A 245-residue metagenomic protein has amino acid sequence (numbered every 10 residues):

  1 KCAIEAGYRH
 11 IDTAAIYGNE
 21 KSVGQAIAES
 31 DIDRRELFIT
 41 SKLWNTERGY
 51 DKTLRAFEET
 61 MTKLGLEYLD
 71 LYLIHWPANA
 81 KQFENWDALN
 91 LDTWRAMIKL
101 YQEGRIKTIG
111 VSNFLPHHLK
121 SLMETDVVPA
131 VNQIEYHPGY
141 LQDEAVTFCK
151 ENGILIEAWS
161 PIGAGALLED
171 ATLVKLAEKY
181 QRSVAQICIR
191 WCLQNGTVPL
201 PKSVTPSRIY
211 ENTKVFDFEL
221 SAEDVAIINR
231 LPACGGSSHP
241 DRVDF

Functional and structural regions predicted by a protein language model:
K1-A3, G49-L64, L115-L119, Y140-L141: Short, acidic/polar
K1-L37, A96, V243-D244: N-terminal binding-site loop/beta-alpha segment at the start of enzyme catalytic domains that lines or forms
I4-E5, G24-R34, M61-L66, L122-D126 (+1 more regions): Acidic (Asp/Glu)-rich catalytic clusters
I11, L69, I109: Glycine-centered flexible beta-alpha turn that most often forms the glycine-rich phosphate-binding loop
R34-E47, L71-P77, Y136: A short, structured active-site edge motif that brings together acidic residues
L43-D51, K81-W86: Active-site mouth loops of central-metabolism enzymes
T53-I74, K99-E103, I154: CE4/NodB-like, metal-dependent polysaccharide N-deacetylase domain that modifies extracellular/periplasmic N-acetylated
A78-F245: Beta/alpha (TIM)-barrel catalytic core signal, keyed to glycine-rich beta->alpha loops juxtaposed to Asp/Glu that bind
